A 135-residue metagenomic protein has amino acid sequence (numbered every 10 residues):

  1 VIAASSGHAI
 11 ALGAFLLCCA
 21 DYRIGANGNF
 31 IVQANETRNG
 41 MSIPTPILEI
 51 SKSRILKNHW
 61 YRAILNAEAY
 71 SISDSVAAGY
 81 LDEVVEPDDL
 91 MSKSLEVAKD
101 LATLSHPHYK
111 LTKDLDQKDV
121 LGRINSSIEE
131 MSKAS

Functional and structural regions predicted by a protein language model:
V1-S6, I47-E49, A134-S135: An acidic, glycine-rich surface segment that forms the CoA-thioester-binding/catalytic face of crotonase-fold enzymes
A3, W60, I72-S75, A98: Small-residue (primarily alanine) positions within well-ordered alpha-helices, especially packing/interaction faces
A4-A9, A63-E68: Glycine-rich beta-to-alpha transition loops that act as phosphate-gripper elements at the mouths of alpha/beta enzyme
I10-A63: CoA-thioester-processing core
L17, S75-V76: Hydrophobic residues within well-ordered alpha-helices
G25-A26, V76-I128: C-terminal long alpha-helix characteristic of the crotonase
I55, S126, E130-K133: Amphipathic alpha-helical blocks and their helix-capping loop/short-beta junctions
A69-Y70, V84: Short aromatic/basic micro-patch
